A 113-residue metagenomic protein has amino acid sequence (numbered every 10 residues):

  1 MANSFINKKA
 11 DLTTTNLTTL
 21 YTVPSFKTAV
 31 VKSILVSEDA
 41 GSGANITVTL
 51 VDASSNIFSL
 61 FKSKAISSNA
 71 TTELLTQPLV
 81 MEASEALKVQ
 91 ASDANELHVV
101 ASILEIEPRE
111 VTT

Functional and structural regions predicted by a protein language model:
M1-A29, S33, Q90-T113: C-terminal interaction-tip segments
F26, N69, A83-S84: Tight coil/turn sites that cap or link beta-strands
V36-G41, S92: Short solvent-exposed strand-capping/beta-turn motif centered on an Asx-Ser/Thr pair
G41-S63: Short, surface-exposed beta-strand/strand-loop-strand elements in extracellular ectodomains
K64-T71: Short proline/glycine- and polar residue-rich coil/turn motifs
T71-P78: Exposed aromatic-hydrophobic patches
P78-E96: Noncatalytic modules at the cell exterior or secretory-pathway interfaces, chiefly beta-strand-rich lectin/adhesion
